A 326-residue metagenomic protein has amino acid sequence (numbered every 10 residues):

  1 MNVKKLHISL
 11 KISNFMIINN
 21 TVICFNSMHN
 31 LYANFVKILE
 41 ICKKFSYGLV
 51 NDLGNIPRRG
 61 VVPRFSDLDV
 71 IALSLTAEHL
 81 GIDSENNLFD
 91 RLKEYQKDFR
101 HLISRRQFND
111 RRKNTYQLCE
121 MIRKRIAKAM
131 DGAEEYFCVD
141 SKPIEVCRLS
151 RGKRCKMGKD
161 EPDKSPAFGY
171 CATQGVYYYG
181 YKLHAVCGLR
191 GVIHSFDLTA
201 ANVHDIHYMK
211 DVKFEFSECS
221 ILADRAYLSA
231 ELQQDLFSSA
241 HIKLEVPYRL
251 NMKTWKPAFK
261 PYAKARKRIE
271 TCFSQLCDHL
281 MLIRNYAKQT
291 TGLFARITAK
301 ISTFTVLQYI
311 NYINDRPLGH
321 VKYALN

Functional and structural regions predicted by a protein language model:
M1-N326: Short alpha-helical elements
